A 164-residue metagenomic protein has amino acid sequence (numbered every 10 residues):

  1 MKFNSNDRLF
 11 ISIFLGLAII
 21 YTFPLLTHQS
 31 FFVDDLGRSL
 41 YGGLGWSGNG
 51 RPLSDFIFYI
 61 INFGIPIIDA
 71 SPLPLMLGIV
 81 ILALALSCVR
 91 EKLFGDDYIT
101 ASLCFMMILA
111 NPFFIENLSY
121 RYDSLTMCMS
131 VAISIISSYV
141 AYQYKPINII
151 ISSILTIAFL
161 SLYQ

Functional and structural regions predicted by a protein language model:
M1-I20: Start-transfer (signal-anchor) and selected internal transmembrane alpha helices of multi-pass inner/ER membrane
I20-R38, G45-I57, Y163: Extracytoplasmic catalytic/substrate-binding loops of multi-pass membrane glycan-assembly enzymes
L25-V33, I61, A110-Y120: Juxtamembrane "helix-exit" motif on the non-cytosolic side of transmembrane helices
G45-M76: Short hydrophobic/aromatic helix or loop-helix immediately within or flanking a transmembrane segment in polytopic
M76-D96, T100-A101, I136: Transmembrane-helix motifs of polytopic, lipid-linked glycan transferases
A101-I133, S161: Aromatic- and kink-enriched transmembrane "portal" helix at the membrane-lumen/periplasm boundary that abuts
S134-I149: Membrane-interface transmembrane helices that cradle and orient dolichyl/undecaprenyl
I149-Q164: Membrane-interface alpha helices of multi-pass inner-membrane proteins
